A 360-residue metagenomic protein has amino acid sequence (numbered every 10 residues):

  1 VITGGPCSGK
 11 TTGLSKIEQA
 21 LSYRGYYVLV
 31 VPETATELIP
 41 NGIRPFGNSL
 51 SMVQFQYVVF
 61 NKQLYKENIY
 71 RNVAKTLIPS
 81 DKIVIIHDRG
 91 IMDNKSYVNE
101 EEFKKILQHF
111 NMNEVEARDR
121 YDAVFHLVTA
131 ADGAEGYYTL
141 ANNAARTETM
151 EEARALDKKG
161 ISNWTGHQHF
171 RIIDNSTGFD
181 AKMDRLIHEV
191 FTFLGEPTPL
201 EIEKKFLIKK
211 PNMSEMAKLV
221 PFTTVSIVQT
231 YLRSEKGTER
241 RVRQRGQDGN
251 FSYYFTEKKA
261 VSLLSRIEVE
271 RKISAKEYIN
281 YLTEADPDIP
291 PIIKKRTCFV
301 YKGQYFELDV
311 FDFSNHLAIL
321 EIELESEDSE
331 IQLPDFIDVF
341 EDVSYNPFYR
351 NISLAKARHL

Functional and structural regions predicted by a protein language model:
I2: Hydrophobic anchor at the beta1->P-loop junction of P-loop NTPases
K10: Conserved lysine of the Walker
G13: Hydrophobic positions on the alpha1 helix immediately C-terminal to the Walker A/P-loop
E18-K62: Conserved substrate/cofactor phosphate-moiety recognition/catalytic segment in nucleotide-dependent phosphotransferases
I43-K105: Conserved nucleotide-sensing/catalytic segment adjacent to the nucleotide-binding pocket in NTP-handling enzymes
Y97, E101-S162, T177: A glycine- and Lys/Arg-enriched "phosphate-lid" helix/loop adjacent to the NTP-binding pocket of small-molecule kinases
A145-T147, H167-R185: Phosphate-binding beta-loop-alpha motif at adenosine-nucleotide cofactor sites
D180-A181, I187-L360: Phosphate-end processing signature that detects enzymes handling 5′-triphosphorylated RNA and polyphosphate
